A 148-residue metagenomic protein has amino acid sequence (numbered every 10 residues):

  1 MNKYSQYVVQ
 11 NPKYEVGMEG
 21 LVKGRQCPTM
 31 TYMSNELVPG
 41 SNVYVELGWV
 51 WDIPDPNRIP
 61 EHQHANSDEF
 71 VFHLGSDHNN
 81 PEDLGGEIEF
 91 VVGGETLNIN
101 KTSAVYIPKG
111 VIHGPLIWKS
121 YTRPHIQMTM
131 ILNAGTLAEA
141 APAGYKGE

Functional and structural regions predicted by a protein language model:
M1-P12, M18, W118-E148: Double-stranded beta-helix
M1-P60: A short, N-terminal "cap"/entry segment at the start of jelly-roll beta-barrel domains of the cupin/DSBH fold
E19-S41, D68, G75, L116 (+2 more regions): Beta-strand-enriched cores of mature, soluble protein domains
I53-N57, V92-G93, K109-H113: Short acidic (Asp/Glu) patches
D55-F70, H78-G85: A short beta-loop-beta micro-motif enriched in histidine and acidic residues
S67-V71, G85-E87, T96, H125-Q127: Extracellular structured ligand-interaction cores
G75-N100, A138-P142: A short beta-strand-loop-beta hairpin characteristic of the jelly-roll/cupin
T96-K119: Conserved metal-binding segment of the jelly-roll/cupin
